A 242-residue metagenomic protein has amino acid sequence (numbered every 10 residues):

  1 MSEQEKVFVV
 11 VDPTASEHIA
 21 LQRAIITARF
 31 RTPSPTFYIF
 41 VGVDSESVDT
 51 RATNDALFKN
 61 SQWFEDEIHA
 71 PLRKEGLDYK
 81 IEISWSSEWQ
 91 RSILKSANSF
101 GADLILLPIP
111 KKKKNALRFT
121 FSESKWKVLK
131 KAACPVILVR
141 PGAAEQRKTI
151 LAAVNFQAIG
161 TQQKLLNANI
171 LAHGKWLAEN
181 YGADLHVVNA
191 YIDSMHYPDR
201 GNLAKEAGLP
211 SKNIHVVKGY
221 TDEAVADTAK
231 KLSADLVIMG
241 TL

Functional and structural regions predicted by a protein language model:
M1-D55, T149-K212: Small/aliphatic-rich secondary-structure junction motif
E3, R29, R91-Q146, A229-L242: Gly/Ser-rich helix-loop-strand patches that form or flank binding pockets for ribonucleotide-derived cofactors
A24, W89-I93, G174, V225: Generic hydrophobic alpha-helical segments
P33-F37, L77, A102, C134 (+2 more regions): Short glycine/serine/threonine/alanine-rich loop segments
I39, K80-I83, L138, V187 (+1 more regions): A structural preference for short, hydrophobic beta-strand core positions in alpha/beta folds
S61-L77, E82-S84, S92-I109: Basic, amphipathic N-terminal segments that precede the first structured/catalytic domain
I83-S92, V216-D222: Charged docking surfaces used in two-component/phosphorelay signaling
N189-T241: Glycine/small-residue-rich hydrophobic helix-like segments
